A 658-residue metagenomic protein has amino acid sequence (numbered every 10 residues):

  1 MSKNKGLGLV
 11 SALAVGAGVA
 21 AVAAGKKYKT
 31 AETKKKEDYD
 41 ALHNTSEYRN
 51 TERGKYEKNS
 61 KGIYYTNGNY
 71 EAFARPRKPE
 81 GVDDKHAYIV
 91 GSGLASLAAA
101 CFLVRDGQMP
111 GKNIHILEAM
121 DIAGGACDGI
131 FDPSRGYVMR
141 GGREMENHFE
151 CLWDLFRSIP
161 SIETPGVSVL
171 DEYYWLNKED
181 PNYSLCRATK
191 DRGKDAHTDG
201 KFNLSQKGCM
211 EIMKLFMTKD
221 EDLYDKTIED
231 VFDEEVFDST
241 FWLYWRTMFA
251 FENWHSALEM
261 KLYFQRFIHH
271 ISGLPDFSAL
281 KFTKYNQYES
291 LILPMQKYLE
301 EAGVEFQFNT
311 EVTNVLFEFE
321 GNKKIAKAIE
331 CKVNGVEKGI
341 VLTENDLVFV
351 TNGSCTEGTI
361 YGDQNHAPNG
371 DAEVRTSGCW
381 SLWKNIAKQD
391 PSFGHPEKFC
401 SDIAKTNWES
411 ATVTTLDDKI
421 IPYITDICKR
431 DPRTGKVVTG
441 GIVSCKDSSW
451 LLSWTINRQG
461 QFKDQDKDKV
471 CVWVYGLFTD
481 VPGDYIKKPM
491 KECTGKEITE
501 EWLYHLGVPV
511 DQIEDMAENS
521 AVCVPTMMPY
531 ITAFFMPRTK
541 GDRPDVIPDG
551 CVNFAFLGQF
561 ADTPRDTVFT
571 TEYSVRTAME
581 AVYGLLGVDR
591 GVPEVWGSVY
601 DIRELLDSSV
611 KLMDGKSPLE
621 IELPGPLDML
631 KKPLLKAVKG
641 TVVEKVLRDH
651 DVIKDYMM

Functional and structural regions predicted by a protein language model:
N4-A87, R105-N113, L612-E620, P624-M658: Extreme N-terminal leader/targeting segments of oxidoreductases
G91-G93: Glycine-rich Rossmann-fold phosphate-binding loop(s) that bind the pyrophosphate of adenine dinucleotide cofactors
S96: N-terminal Rossmann-fold NAD(P) dinucleotide-binding loop
V104-F131: Glycine-rich FAD pyrophosphate-binding loop
S134-W175: Conserved FAD-binding subdomain of flavin-dependent enzymes
I162-H269, K281-F282: Rossmann-like flavin
Q265-L347, N352-G353, N365-H366, D371-W380: Helical element adjacent to the flavin cofactor pocket in flavoenzyme catalytic cores
I268-T283, N345-L347, N352-T577, Y583-Y600: C-terminal segments that line or cap access tunnels to active or ligand-binding sites in enzymes and enzyme-associated
